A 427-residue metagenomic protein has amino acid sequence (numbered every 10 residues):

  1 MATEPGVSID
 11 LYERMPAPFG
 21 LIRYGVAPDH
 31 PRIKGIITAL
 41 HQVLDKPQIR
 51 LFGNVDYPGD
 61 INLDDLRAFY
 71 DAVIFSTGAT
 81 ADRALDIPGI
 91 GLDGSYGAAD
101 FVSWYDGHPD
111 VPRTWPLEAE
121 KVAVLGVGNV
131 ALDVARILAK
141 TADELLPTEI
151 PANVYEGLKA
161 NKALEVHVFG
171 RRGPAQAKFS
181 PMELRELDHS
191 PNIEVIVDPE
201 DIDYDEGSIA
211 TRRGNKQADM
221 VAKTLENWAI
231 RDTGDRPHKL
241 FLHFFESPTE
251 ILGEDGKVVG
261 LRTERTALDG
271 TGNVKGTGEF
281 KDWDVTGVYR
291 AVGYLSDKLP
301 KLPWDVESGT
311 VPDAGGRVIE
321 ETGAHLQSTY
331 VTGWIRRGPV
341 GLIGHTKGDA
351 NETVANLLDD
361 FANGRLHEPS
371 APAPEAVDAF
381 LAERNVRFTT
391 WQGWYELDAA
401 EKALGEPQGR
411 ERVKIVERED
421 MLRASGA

Functional and structural regions predicted by a protein language model:
M1-V7: A short, Lys/Arg-enriched amphipathic alpha-helix followed by its capping loop at the start of a domain
V7-L11, P18, I22-Y24, R136-E279 (+1 more regions): Dinucleotide-binding/catalytic capping subdomain of oxidoreductase cores
P16-A72, Q217-P237, F241: N-terminal Rossmann-like dinucleotide/flavin-binding domain of flavoprotein oxidoreductases that bind FAD/FMN
D65-A72, L117-A119, K275-T286: Core beta-strand elements of the Rossmann-like FAD/NAD(P) dinucleotide-binding domain in flavoenzyme oxidoreductases
F69-G78, A123-L125, W283-G293: Short hydrophobic core segments
D82-A160, T310-I319: Glycine-rich dinucleotide-binding loop and its adjacent helix/turn
G94-P112, I251, K257, D269-R337: FAD-site-proximal beta/loop scaffold in flavoenzymes
L326-A427: C-terminal, flexible cofactor-proximal segment of oxidoreductases
